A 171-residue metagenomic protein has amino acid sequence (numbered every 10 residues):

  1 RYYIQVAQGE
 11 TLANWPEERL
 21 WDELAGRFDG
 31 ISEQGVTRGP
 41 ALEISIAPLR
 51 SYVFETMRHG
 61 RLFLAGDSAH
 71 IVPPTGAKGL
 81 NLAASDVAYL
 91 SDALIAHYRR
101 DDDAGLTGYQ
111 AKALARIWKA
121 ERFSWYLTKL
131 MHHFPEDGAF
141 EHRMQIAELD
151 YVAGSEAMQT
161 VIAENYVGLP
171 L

Functional and structural regions predicted by a protein language model:
R1, A13, R61, A113-L114: Short, cationic motifs built from Arg/Lys/His that form the positively charged side of catalytic pockets
R1-A47: Conserved FAD/dinucleotide-binding core of flavoprotein oxidoreductases
I4-Q8, S68-A69, T75: Short, histidine-centered active-site or binding-site loop motifs used for metal coordination, general acid-base
G30-E33, T75-A77, D92-L171: C-terminal helical "tail/cap" subdomain of flavin- and related membrane-associated enzymes
A47-H70: FAD-binding beta-loop-beta segment adjacent to the flavin cofactor pocket
P74-A84: A conserved FAD-binding loop/helix module that cradles the flavin
A84-L94: Extended, folded domain segments that form the structural surfaces/walls around functional sites
